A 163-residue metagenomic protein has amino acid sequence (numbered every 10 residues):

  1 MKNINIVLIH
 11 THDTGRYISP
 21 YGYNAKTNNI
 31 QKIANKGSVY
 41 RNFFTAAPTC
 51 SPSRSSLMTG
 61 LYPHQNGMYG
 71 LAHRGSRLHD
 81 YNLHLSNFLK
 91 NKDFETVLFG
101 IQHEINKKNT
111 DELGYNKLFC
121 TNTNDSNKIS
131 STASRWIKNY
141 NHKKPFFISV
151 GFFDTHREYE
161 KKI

Functional and structural regions predicted by a protein language model:
M1-I163: Formylglycine-dependent sulfatase
